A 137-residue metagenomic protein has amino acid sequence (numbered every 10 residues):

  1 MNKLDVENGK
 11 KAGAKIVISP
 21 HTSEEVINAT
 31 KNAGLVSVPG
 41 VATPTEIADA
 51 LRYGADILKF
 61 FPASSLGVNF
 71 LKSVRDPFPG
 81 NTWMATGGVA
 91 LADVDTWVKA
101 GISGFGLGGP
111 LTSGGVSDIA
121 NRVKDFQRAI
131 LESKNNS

Functional and structural regions predicted by a protein language model:
M1-P44: Glycine/small-residue-rich loop that forms an oxyanion/phosphate-binding "nest" at active or ligand-binding sites
N2-A12, T45-Y53, F70, W83 (+1 more regions): Catalytic cores of alpha/beta
N2-D5, I16-V17, S64-L66, L91-A92 (+1 more regions): Short, small-residue-enriched loops and turns at beta-alpha junctions that line or gate enzyme active sites
V17-S19, S37-G40, L58-F60, T82-G87 (+1 more regions): Hydrophobic faces of well-ordered beta-strands that scaffold small-molecule active sites in alpha/beta enzyme cores
H21-V26, F60-V68, A100-D125: Glycine-rich phosphate-binding active-site loops on the catalytic face of alpha/beta enzymes
T30-L35, V98, S113-S137: C-terminal helical cap(s) of enzyme catalytic domains, especially alpha/beta-barrels
V41-L58, S64: N-terminal/domain-start segments enriched in small and hydrophobic, helix-friendly residues, covering either
